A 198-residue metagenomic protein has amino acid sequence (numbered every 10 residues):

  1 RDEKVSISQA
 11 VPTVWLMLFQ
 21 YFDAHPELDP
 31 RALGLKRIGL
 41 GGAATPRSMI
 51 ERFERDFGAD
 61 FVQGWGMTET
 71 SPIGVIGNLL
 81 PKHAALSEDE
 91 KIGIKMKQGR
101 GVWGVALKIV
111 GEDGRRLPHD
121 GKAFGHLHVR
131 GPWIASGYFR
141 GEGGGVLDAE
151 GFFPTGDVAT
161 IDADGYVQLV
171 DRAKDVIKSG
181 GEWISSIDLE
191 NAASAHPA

Functional and structural regions predicted by a protein language model:
D2-A10, F19-G93, A106, D113-P118: Gly/Ser/Thr-rich phosphate-binding loop
S8, G131, S136-G137, V158-A198: AMP-binding/adenylate-forming catalytic core of the ANL superfamily
T13-W15, T45, I134: Alpha-helix capping/helix-boundary segments
L16, E51, M96, N191: Active-site phosphate/pyrophosphate- and oxyanion-stabilizing loops and adjacent acidic/basic residues in soluble
G42, G66, G99, D157 (+1 more regions): Active-site glycine-centered loops adjacent to acidic/histidine catalytic or metal-binding residues that shape
I92-G101, P118, D148-G151: Short Gly/Pro-enriched turn/cap motifs at secondary-structure boundaries
G101-V129, A163-D164: Conserved beta-loop-beta connector loops within the AMP-binding
G144-G145: Short secondary-structure edge/capping micro-motifs at helix/strand boundaries
